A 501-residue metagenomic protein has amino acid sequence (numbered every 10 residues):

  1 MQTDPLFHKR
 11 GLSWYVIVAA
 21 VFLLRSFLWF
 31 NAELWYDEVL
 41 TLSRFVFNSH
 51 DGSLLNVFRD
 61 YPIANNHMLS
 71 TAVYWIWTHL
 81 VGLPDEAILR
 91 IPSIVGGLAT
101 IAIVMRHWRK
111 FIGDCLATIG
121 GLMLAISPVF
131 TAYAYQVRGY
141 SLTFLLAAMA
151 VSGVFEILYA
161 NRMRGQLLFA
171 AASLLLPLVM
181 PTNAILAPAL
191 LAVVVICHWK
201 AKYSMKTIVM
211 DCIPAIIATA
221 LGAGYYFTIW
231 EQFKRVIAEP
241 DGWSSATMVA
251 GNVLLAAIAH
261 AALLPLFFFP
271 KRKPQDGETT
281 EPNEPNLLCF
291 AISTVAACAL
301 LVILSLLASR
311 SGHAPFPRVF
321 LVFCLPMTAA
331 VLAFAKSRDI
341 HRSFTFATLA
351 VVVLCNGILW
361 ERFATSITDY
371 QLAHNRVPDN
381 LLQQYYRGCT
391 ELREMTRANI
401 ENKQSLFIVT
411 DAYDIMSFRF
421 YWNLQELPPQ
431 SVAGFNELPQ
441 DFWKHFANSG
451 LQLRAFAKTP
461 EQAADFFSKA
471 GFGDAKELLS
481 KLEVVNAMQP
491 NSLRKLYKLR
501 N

Functional and structural regions predicted by a protein language model:
L6, I112-C115, A148-L168, K200-K202 (+1 more regions): Membrane-interface transmembrane helices that cradle and orient dolichyl/undecaprenyl
R10-E38, A218-I229, C355: Transmembrane signal-anchor helices characteristic of membrane glycosylation enzymes that use polyprenol
Y15, A19, I91-F111, M149: Transmembrane-helix motifs of polytopic, lipid-linked glycan transferases
Y15-V16, L167, I216, P282-V295 (+1 more regions): Signature aromatic-anchored transmembrane alpha helix within multi-pass, membrane-resident enzymes that catalyze glycan
L23, G120-G121, Y133, G165-P181 (+1 more regions): Membrane-interface alpha helices of multi-pass inner-membrane proteins
S26-L34, D51-W75, H79-R90, V95: Membrane-proximal lumenal/periplasmic loop motifs of glycosylation machinery
Y133-A134, S141-T143, I185, L254 (+2 more regions): Hydrophobic/aromatic-rich transmembrane helices and adjacent perimembrane loops
V352-S417: Membrane-embedded, lumen/periplasm-facing catalytic core of multi-pass transferases that use lipid-linked donors
